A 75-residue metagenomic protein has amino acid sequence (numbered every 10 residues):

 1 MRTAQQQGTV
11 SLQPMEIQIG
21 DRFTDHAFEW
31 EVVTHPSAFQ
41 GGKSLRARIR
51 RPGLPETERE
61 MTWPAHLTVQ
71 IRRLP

Functional and structural regions predicted by a protein language model:
M1-I19: Mixed-charge, Lys/Arg-rich low-complexity intrinsically disordered regions
R2, E56-P75: Intrinsically disordered, low-complexity, charged/polar segments
Q5-Q6, M15, E31-V33, H66: Non-catalytic effector/regulatory segments
E16, F23-D25, G42: Short, surface-exposed loop/turn motifs at beta-strand boundaries within globular domains
Q18-G20, R50, R72: Residues marking helix boundaries in flexible regions
G20-R22, S37, L74: Intrinsic disorder/low-complexity segments
D21-E31: Short coil-to-beta-strand transition motifs
E29, V33-T62: Basic/aromatic-rich interaction segments and small domains that mediate binding to polyanionic partners
